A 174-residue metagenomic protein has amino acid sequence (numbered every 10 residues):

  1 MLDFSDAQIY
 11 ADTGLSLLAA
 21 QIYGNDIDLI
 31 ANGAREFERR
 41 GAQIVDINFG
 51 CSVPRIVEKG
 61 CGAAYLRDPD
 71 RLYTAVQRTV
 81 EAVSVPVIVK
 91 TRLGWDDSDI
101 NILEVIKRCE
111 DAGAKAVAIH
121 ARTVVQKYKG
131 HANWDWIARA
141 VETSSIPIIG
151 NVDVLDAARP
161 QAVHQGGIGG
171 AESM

Functional and structural regions predicted by a protein language model:
M1-M174: Flavin-dependent oxidoreductase catalytic cores
